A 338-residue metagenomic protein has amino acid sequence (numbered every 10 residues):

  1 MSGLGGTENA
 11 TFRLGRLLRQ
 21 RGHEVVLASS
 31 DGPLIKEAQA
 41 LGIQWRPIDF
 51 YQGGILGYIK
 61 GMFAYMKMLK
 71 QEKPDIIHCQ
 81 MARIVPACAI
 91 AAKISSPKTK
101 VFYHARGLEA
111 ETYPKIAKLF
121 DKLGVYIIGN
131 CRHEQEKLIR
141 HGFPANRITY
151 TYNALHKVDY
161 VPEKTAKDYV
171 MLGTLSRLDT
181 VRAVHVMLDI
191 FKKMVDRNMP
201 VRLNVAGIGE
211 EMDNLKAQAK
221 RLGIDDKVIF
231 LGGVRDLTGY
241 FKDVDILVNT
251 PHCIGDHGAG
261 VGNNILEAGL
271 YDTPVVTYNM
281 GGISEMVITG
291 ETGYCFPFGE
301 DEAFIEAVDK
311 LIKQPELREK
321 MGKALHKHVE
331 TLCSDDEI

Functional and structural regions predicted by a protein language model:
M1-I55, K137, Y150, G209-E210: N-terminal strand-loop element at the rim of the active site of nucleotide-sugar-dependent glycosyltransferases
G5-R16, V170, T174-K193, E210-A217 (+2 more regions): A conserved mid-protein helix/loop that constitutes part of the nucleotide-sugar donor-binding site
L56-G57, I139-R140, A145-R147, Y152-Y169 (+1 more regions): Acidic anion/phosphate-binding donor-loop and adjacent secondary structure in glycosyltransferase catalytic cores
C79-V85, R106: Short His-centered aromatic/hydrophobic patch
V101-R132, E136, H141-F143: A conserved, positively charged/aromatic
E211-N214, D225-V234, Y240, C295: Active-site donor-binding acidic/aromatic loop of nucleotide-activated sugar and phosphosugar transferases involved
P274-T277, V287: Short hydrophobic beta-strand element within catalytic cores of glycosyltransferases and related nucleotide-activated
T289-G290, Y294-D301, K310-P315: Conserved acidic donor-binding segment of nucleotide-sugar-dependent glycosyltransferases
